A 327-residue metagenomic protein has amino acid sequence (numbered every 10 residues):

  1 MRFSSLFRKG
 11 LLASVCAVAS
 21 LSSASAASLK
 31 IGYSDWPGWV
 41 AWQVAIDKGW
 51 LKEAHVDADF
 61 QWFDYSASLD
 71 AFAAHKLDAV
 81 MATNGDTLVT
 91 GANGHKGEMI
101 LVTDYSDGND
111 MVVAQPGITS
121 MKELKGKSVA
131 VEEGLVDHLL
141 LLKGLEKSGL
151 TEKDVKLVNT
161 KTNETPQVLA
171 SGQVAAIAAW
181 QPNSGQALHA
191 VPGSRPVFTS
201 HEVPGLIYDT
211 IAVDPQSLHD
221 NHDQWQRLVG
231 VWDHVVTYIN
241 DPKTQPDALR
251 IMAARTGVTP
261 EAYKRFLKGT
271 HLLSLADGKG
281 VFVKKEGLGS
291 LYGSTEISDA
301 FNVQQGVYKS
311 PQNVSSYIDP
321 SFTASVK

Functional and structural regions predicted by a protein language model:
M1-L11: Bacterial N-terminal signal peptides that target proteins for export
G10-S20: Bacterial N-terminal signal peptides
L21-A26: Sec/Tat signal peptide C-region and signal peptidase I cleavage site
S28-V168, A175-Q181, V197, G205: Short, glycine-/small- and polar/acidic-enriched structural segments that line small-molecule recognition paths
Q43, L88, L142, G185-L188 (+4 more regions): Predominant activation on well-ordered alpha-helical scaffold segments within soluble catalytic domains
N84-D86, L157-V158, E164-G257: Pocket-lining segment of extracytoplasmic ligand-binding domains
H219-V307: Secondary-structure end/capping motifs
S298-A300, Q304-K327: Hinge/cleft segment of the Venus flytrap/periplasmic-binding protein
